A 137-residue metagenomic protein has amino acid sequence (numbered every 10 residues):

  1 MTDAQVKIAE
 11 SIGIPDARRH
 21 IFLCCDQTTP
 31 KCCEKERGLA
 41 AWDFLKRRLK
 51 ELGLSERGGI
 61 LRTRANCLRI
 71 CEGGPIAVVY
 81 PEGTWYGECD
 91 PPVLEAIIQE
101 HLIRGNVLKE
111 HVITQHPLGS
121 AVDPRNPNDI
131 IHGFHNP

Functional and structural regions predicted by a protein language model:
M1-K7, H132-P137: Short, low-complexity, intrinsically disordered N-terminal peptides in bacterial proteins
D3-D26: N-terminal, Lys/Arg- and Ser/Thr-rich interaction peptides
V6, P30, V79-G83: Residue-level detector of alpha-helix boundaries and kinks
G13-P15, L54-S55, V78: Solvent-exposed alpha-helices and their adjacent loops that cap or buttress functional pockets in soluble metabolic
P15, K35, L39, E88-P91: Electropositive phosphate-/nucleotide-binding environments in soluble metabolic enzymes
R19-G59, T63-R64: Small-residue-enriched alpha-helical segments and adjacent helix-cap loops that form tight helix-helix packing
T63-I98: Mid-chain, well-packed structural core segment of small domains
W85-Y86, D90-P137: C-terminal binding/interaction regions
